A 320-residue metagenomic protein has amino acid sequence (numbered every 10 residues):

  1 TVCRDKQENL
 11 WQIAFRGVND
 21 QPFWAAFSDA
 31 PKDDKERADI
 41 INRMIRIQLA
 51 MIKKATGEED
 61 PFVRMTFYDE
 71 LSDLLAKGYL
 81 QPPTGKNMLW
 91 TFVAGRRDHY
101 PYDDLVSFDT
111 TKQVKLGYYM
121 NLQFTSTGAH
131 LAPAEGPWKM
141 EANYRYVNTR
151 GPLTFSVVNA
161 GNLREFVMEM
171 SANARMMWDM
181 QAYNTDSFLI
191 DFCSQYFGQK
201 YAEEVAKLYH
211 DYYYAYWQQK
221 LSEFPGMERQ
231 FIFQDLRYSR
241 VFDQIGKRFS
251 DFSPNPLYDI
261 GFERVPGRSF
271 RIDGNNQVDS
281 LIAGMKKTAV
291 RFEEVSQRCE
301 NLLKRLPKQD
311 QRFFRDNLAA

Functional and structural regions predicted by a protein language model:
T1-R64, L75-N87, G161: Catalytic alpha/beta active-site cores
Q48-A320: Substrate-binding groove of N-acetylhexosamine-processing glycoside hydrolases
